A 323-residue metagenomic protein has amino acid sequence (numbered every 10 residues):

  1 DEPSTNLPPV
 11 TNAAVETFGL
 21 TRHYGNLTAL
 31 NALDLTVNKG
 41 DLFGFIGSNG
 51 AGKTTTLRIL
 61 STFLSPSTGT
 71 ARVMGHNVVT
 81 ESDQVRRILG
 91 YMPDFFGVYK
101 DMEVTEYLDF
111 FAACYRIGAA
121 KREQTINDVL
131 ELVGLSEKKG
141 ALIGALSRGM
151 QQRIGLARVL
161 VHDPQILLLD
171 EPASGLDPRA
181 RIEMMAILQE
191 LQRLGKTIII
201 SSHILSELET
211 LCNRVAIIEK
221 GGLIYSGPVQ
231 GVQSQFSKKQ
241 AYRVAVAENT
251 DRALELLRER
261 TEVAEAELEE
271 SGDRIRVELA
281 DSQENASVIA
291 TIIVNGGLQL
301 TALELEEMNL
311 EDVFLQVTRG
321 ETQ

Functional and structural regions predicted by a protein language model:
D1-T21, G320-Q323: ABC-family P-loop ATPase nucleotide-binding domain
N12-T17, R22-K220, I224-Y225: ABC transporter nucleotide-binding domains
F18-L20, A266, L303: Generic beta-strand hydrophobic packing signal
V78, V246-N249, S282, E306-E307: Short beta->alpha junction loops/turns
R86, L130, Q233, F314-L315: Conserved protein kinase catalytic domain
M185-A280: ABC transporter nucleotide-binding domain
A280-Q323: C-terminal coupling/interaction segments
